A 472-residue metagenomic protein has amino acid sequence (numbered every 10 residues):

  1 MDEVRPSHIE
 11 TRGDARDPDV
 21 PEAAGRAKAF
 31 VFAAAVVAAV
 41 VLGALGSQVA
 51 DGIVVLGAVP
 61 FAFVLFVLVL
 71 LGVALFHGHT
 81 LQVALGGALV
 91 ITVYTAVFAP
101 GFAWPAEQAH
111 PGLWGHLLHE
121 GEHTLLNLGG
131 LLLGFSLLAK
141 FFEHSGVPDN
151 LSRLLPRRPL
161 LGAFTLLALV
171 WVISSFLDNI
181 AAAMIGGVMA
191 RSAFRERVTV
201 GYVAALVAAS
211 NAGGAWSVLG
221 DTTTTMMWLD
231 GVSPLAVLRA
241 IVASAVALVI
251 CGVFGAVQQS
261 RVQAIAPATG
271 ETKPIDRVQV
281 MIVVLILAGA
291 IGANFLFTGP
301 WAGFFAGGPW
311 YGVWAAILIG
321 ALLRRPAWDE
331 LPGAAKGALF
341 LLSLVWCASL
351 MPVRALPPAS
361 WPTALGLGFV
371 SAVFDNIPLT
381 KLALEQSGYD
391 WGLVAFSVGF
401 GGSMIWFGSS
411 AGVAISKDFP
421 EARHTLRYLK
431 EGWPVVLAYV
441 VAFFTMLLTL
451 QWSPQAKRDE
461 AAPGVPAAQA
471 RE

Functional and structural regions predicted by a protein language model:
D2, I9, G13, D17-V49 (+8 more regions): Juxtamembrane and boundary regions of transmembrane helices in multi-pass small-molecule transporters and channels
P21-G25, A50-V59, L75-H77, A106-L128 (+7 more regions): Interfacial loop-to-helix junctions that mark the boundaries of transmembrane helices in multi-pass membrane
F32-V37, A58-L71, H77-Q108, L125-L137 (+3 more regions): Hydrophobic mid-bilayer segments of alpha-helices in multi-pass membrane transport proteins, especially secondary
A58-F63, T124-L128, L155-A168, F194-A204 (+3 more regions): Membrane-interfacial loop-to-helix junctions in multi-pass transporters
L81-V90, R153-T165, V198-A208, D329-L342 (+2 more regions): Cytoplasmic-side transmembrane-helix entry/capping segments in multi-pass membrane proteins
F135-K140, L166-A181, A208-S217, A243-G252 (+1 more regions): Helix-loop-helix module between adjacent transmembrane segments
S145, I286-Y389, P466-A470: Transmembrane helical segments that form the transport core of multi-pass membrane transport proteins
L160-A215, M226-D230, K381-F396, L429: Hydrophobic transmembrane alpha-helices that form the pore/transport pathway of multi-pass ion and small-solute
